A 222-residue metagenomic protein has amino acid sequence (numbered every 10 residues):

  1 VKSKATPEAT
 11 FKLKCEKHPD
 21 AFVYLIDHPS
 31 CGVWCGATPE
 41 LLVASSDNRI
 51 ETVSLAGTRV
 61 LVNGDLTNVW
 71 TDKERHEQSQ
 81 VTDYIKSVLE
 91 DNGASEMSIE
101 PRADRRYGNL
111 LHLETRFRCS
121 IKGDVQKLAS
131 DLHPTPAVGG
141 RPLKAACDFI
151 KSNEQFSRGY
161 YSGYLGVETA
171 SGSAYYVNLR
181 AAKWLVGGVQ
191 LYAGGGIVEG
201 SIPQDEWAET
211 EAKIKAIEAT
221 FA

Functional and structural regions predicted by a protein language model:
V1-S3, G32-V33, R59-L61, V88 (+3 more regions): Flexible loop/turn segments at secondary-structure boundaries
K2-Q80, G172-G194: An anion-binding catalytic pocket shared by soluble metabolic enzymes
Y24-H28, P101, L143, Y161-S162: Short coil/turn segments at secondary-structure boundaries
E51-S152: Contiguous alpha-helical scaffold segments within structured protein domains that host functional hotspots
F117-A222: Conserved hydrophobic core element of enzyme catalytic domains
